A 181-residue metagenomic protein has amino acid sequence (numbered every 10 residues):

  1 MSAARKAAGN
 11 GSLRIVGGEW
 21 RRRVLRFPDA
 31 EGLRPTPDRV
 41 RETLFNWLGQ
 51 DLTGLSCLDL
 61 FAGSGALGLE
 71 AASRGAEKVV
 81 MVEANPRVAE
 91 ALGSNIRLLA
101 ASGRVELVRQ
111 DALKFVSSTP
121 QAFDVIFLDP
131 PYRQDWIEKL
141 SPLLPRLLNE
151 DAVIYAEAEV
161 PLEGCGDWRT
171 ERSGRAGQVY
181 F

Functional and structural regions predicted by a protein language model:
M1-F181: Class I S-adenosyl-L-methionine-dependent methyltransferase catalytic core
